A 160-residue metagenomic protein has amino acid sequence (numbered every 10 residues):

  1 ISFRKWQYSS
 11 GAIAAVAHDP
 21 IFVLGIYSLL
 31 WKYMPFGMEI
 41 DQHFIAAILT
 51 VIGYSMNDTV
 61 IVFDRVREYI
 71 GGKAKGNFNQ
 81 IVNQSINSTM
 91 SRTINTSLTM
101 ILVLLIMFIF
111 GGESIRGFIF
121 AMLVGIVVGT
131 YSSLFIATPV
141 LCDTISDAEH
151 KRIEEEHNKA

Functional and structural regions predicted by a protein language model:
I1-F3, G11-H18, V82-I94, I115-I119: Alpha-helical membrane-interface segments at transmembrane helix boundaries
S2-R4, L30-P35, F110-G112, I145: Short helix-capping/hinge motifs at transmembrane helix termini and TM-loop junctions
Q7-G11, D58-D64, E68, E113-G117 (+2 more regions): Short helix-terminus and kink motifs of transmembrane alpha helices, predominantly at the cytoplasmic interface
S9-R67: Hydrophobic transmembrane alpha-helices and their membrane-interface caps in long multi-pass transport proteins
V16, P20, L24, S28 (+7 more regions): Hydrophobic positions within alpha-helical transmembrane segments of bacterial inner-membrane proteins
Y27-W31, V66-R67, M107, A137 (+2 more regions): Membrane-water interface at transmembrane helix exits
K75-F110, F120, I126, T130: Pore- and gate-forming transmembrane helices of large, multi-pass membrane proteins
N83, F110-A160: Hydrophobic alpha-helical transmembrane segments of membrane transport and translocation systems, primarily multi-pass
